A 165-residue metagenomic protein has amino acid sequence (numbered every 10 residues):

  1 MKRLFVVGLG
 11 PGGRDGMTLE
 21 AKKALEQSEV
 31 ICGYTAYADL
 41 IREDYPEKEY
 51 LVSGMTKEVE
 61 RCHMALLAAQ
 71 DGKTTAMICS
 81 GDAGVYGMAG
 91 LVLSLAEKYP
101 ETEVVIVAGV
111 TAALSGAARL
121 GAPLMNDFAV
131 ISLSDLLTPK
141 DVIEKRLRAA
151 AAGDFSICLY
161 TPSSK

Functional and structural regions predicted by a protein language model:
M1-V104, V110, S115: Class I S-adenosyl-L-methionine
R3-V7, T75, E103, A113-K165: Beta-strand/loop-alpha-helix module characteristic of Rossmann-like adenine-cofactor folds
